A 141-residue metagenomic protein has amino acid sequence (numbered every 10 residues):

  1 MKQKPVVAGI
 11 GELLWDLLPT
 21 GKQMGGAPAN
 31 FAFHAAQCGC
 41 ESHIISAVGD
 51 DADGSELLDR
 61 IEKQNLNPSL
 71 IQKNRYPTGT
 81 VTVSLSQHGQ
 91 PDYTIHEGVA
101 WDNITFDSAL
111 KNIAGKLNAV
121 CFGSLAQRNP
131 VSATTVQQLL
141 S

Functional and structural regions predicted by a protein language model:
M1-A8, R60-K63, P68-I71, Q87-S141: Ribokinase/PfkB-type carbohydrate-kinase core domain
M1-N67, V81: Glycine-rich phosphate/adenosyl-contacting loop at the front of the ribokinase-like
E12, G49, Y76, Q87 (+1 more regions): Residues that form or immediately flank small-molecule/cofactor binding pockets and catalytic motifs
I45-S46, N74, S124: Small/polar loops that bind or transfer phosphate-bearing groups
D53, T78, P91: Short phosphate-engaging motifs
L70-G79: A short, structured active-site edge motif that brings together acidic residues
V83-L85: A generic structural motif
